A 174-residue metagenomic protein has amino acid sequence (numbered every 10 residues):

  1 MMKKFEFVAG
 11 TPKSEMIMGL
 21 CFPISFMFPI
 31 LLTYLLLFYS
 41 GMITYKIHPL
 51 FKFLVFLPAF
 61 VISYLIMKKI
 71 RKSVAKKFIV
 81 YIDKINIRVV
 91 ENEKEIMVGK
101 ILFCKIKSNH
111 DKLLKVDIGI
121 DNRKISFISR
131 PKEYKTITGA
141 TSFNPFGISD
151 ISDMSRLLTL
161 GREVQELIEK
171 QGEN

Functional and structural regions predicted by a protein language model:
M1, Y81-I82, S108-K112: Short, ordered beta-strand-loop transition motifs
M1-K46, K170-N174: N-terminal membrane-targeting/pre-transmembrane regions
S25-L37, V55-K69: Alpha-helical transmembrane segments and immediately adjacent membrane-interfacial amphipathic helices
M42-I47, I70-V74: Membrane-interface helix-boundary motifs at transmembrane edges
I43-P58: Hydrophobic alpha-helical transmembrane segments
S63-K100: Conserved beta-hairpin
I87-V89, K94-K115, N122: Phosphoinositide-dependent membrane-docking surfaces
V116-N174: A membrane-cytosol interface segment of integral membrane proteins
